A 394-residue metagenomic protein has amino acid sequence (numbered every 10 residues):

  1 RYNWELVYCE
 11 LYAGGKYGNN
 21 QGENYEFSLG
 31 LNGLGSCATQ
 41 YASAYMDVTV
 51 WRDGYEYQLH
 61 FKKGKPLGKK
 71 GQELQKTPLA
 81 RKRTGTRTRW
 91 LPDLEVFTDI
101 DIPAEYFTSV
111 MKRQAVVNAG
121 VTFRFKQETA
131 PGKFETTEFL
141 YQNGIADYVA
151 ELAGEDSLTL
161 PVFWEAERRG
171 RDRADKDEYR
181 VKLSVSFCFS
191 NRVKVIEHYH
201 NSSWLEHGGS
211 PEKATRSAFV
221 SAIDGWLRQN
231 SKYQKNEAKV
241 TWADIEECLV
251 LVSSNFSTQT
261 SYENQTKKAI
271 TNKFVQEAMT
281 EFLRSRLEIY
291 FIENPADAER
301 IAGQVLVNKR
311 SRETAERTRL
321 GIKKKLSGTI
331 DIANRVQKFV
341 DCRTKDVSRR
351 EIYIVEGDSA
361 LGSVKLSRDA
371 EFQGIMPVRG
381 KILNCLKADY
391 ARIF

Functional and structural regions predicted by a protein language model:
R1: ATP-lid-like helix-loop hinge signature
L6, E10, Y17-L29, G33 (+2 more regions): GHKL-family ATPase ATP-binding module
